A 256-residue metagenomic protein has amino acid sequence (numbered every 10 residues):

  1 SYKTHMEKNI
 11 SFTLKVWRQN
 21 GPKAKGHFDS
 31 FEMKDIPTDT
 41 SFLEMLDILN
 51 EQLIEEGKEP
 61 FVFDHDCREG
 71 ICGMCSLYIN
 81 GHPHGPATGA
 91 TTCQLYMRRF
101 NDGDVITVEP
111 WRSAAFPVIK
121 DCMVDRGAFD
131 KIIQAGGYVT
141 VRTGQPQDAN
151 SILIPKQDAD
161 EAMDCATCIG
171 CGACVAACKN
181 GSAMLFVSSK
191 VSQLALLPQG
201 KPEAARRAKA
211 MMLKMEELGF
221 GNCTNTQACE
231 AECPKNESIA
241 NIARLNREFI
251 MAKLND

Functional and structural regions predicted by a protein language model:
S1-H5: Short, Lys/Arg-enriched N-terminal segments with co-localized hydrophobic residues within the first ~10-30 amino acids
N9-F31: Eukaryote-biased recognition of intrinsically disordered, low-complexity regulatory segments
W17, K34, I79-G81: Short strand-turn-strand beta-turns centered on an Asx-Gly dipeptide
D29-T40: Short, contiguous acidic and Ser/Thr-rich linear segments
T40-E59, I106-D256: Ferredoxin-type iron-sulfur electron-transfer modules in oxidoreductases and energy-metabolism complexes
V62-M74: Short, structured protein-protein interaction patches enriched in aromatics and acidic/basic residues, typified by
I79-G103, V108: Glycine-rich phosphate/adenylate-binding loop and adjacent beta-alpha elements of nucleotide- or dinucleotide-binding
